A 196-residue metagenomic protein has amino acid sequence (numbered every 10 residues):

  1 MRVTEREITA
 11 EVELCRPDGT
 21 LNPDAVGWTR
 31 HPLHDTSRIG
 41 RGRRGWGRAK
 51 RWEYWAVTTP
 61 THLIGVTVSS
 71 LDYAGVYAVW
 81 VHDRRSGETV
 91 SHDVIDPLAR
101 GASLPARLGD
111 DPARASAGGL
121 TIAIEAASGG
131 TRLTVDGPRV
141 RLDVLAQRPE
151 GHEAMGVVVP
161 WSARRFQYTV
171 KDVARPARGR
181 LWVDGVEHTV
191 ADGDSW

Functional and structural regions predicted by a protein language model:
M1-W196: Targeting-peptide/extracellular-domain and disordered-appendage signature
